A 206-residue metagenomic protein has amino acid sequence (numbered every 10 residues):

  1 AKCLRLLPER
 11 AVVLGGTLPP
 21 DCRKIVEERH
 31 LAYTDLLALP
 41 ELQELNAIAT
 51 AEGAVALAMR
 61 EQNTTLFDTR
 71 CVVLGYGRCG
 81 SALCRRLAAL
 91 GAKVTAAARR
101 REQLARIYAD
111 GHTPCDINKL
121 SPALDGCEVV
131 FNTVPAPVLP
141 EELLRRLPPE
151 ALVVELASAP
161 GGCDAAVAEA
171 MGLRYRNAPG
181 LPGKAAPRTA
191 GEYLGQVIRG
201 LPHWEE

Functional and structural regions predicted by a protein language model:
K2, G53-T65, R78: Active-site glycine-rich loop that binds ribose-phosphate moieties when present
K2-R10, I107-G183: Rossmann-like adenosine-cofactor binding region
L6-L7, V12-L36, L156-H203: Rossmann-fold NAD(P)-binding glycine/threonine-rich loop
P40-M59: A glycine-rich, Thr/Ser-enriched phosphate-binding loop motif common to dinucleotide/cofactor-binding enzymes
F67-A88: Glycine-rich adenosine-cofactor-binding loop
C79, E102-Q103, A159: Conserved Rossmann-like nucleotide-cofactor binding loop
L90-D110: NAD(P)-binding Rossmann-fold cofactor-contacting core
